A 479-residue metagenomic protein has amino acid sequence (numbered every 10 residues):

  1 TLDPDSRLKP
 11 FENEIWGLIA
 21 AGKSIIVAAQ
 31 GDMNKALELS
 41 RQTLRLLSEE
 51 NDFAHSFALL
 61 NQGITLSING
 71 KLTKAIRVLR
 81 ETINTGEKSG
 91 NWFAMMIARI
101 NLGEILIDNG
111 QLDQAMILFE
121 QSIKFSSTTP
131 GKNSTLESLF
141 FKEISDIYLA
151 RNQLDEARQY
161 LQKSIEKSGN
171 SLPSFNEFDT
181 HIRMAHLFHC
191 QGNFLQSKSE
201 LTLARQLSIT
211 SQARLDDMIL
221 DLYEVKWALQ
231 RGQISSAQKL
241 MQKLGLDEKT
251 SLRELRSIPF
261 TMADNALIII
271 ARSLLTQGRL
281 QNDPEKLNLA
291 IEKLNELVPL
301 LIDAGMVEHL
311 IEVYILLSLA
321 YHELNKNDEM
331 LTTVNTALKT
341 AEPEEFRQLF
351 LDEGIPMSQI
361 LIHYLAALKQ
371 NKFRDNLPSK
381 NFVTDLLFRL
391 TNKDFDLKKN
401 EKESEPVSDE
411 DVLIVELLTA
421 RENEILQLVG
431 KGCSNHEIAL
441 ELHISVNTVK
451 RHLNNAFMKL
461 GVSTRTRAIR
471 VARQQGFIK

Functional and structural regions predicted by a protein language model:
T1-W16, A20, D32, L39-L47 (+6 more regions): Helix-coil-helix junctions within alpha-helical repeat/solenoid scaffolds
E12-G22, A28-A29, V412-L413, T419: Alpha-helix-centered segments that form part of catalytic cores
E49, K88, T128, N170 (+7 more regions): Conserved amphipathic alpha-helical interaction elements at protein-protein interfaces in regulatory, energy-coupling
E50-F57, L72, G86-M95: Solenoidal tandem-repeat scaffolds enriched in leucines and small polar residues
A271, N400-N454, M458-S463, I469-K479: Helix-turn-helix DNA-binding segment
